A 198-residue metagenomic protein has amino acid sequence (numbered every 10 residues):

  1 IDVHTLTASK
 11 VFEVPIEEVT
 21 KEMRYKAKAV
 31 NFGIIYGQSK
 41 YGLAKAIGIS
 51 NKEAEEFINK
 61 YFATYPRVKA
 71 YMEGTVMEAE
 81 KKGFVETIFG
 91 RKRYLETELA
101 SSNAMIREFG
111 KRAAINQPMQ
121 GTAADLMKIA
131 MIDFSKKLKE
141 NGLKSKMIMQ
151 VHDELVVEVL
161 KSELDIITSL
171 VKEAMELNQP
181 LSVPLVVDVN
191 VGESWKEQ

Functional and structural regions predicted by a protein language model:
I1-Q198: Conserved catalytic core of nucleotide polymerization and phosphodiester-bond processing enzymes
